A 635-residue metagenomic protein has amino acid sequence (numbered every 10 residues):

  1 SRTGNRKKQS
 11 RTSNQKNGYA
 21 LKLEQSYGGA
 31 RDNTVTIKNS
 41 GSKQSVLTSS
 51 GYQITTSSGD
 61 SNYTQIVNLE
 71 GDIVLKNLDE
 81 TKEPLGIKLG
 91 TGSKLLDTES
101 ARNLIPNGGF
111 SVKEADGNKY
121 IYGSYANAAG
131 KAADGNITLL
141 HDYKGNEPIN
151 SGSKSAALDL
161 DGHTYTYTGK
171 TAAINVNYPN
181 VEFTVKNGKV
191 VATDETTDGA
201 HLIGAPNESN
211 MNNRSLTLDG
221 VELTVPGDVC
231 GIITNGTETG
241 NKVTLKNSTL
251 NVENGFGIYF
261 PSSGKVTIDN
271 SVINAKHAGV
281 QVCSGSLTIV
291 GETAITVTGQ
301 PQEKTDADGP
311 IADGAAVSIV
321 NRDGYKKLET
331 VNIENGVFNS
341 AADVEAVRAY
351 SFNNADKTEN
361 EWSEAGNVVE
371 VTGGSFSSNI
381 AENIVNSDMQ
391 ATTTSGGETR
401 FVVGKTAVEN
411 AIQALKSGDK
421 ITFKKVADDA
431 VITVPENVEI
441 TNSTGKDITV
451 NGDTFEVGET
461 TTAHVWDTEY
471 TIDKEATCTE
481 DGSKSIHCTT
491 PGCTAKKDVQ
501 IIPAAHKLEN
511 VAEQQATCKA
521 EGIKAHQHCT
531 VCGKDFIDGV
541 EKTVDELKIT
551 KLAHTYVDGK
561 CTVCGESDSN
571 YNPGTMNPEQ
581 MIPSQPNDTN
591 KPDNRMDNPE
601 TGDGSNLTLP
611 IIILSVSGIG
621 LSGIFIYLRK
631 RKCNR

Functional and structural regions predicted by a protein language model:
S1-E83, L89-N107, D134, N150-D159 (+7 more regions): Surface-exposed loop/turn motifs in large extracellular/passenger domains
L78, G135-A156, L160-A172, G227-D228 (+3 more regions): N-terminal extracellular ligand-recognition/capping segment immediately after the signal peptide
S100-K113, V402-A411, T454-W466, V499-K507 (+2 more regions): Low-complexity, Pro/Thr/Ser/Gly/Ala-rich linker/spacer regions in secreted, extracellular modular proteins
G109-L140, G397-K424: Acidic Gly/Asp/Thr-rich repetitive segments characteristic of extracellular carbohydrate-active and adhesion proteins
A128, L139, L158, I289 (+15 more regions): Extracellular/surface recognition and adhesion modules
T555-G604: C-terminal low-complexity, Ser/Thr- and acidic/Pro-rich disordered "stalk" regions positioned immediately N-terminal
S605-V616: Short, hydrophobic alpha-helical membrane anchors of single-pass surface/secreted proteins
V616-R635: C-terminal membrane-anchoring or membrane-association module
